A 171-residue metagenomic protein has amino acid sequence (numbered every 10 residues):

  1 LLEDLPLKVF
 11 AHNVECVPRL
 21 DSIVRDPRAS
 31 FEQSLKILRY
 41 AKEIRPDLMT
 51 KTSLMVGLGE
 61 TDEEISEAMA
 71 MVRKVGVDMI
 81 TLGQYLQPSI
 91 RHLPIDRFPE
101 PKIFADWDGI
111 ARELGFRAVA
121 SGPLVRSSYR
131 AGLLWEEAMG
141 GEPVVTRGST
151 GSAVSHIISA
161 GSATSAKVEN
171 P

Functional and structural regions predicted by a protein language model:
L2, V14: RNA-contacting regions in translation and RNA-metabolism proteins, encompassing KH/S1 modules where present
D4-P6, A29-M49, L54-P171: Auxiliary Fe-S-binding modules of radical SAM enzymes
P6-A11, R19: Structural/interface elements that position substrates and couple domains in central-metabolism enzymes
E15-V17, Y85: Short, acidic/turn-prone active-site loops that include or flank metal/cofactor- and phosphate-binding residues
P18-S22, E60-E63: Short acidic/glycine-rich loop or secondary-structure boundary segments that cap or lie
R19-E32: Glycine/Thr-rich beta-alpha phosphate-binding loop at enzyme active sites
